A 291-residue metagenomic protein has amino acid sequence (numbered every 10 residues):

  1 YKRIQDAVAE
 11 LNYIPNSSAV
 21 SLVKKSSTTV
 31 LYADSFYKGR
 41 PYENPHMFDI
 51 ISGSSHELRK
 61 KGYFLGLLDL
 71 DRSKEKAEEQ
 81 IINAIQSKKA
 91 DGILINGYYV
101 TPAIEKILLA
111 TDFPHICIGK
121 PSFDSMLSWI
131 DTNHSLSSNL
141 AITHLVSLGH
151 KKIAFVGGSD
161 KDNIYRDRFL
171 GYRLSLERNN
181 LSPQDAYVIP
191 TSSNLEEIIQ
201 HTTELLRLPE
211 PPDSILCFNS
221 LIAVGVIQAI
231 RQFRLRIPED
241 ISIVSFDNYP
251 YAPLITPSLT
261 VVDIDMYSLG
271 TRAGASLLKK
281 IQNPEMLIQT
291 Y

Functional and structural regions predicted by a protein language model:
D6-L11, L31, D49-G66, E79-Q86 (+3 more regions): Bacterial carbohydrate/catabolite-sensing allosteric modules
A9-H46, K61: N-terminal helix-turn-helix/winged-helix DNA-binding helices and compositionally similar short basic alpha-helical
E10-N16, K74-A77, Y98, I227: Short gly/ser/thr-rich secondary-structure transition/capping motifs
P15-S17, D69, G97, P190: Short loop/edge segments at beta-strand edges and connector loops that shape dinucleotide/nucleotide cofactor-binding
A33-F48, D71-I85: Short, flexible, glycine-rich and Lys/Arg-enriched loop motifs at helix boundaries that contact anionic partners
R72-E75, N96-P102, L221: Short beta->alpha connector loops
V100-A110: Active-site-adjacent beta->alpha loops and helix N-cap segments on the catalytic face of soluble alpha/beta enzymes
